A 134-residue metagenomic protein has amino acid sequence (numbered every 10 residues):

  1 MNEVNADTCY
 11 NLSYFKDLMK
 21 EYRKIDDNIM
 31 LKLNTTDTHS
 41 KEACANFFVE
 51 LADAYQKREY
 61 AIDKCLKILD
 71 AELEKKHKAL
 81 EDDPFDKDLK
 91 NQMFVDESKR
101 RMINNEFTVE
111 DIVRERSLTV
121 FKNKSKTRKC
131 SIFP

Functional and structural regions predicted by a protein language model:
M1-K87, Q92, I132-P134: Non-coiled-coil alpha-helical tracts in long, low-complexity regions of eukaryotic assembly proteins
K78-P134: Charged, alpha-helical coiled-coil and adjacent rod-like segments in eukaryotic scaffold subunits that mediate
